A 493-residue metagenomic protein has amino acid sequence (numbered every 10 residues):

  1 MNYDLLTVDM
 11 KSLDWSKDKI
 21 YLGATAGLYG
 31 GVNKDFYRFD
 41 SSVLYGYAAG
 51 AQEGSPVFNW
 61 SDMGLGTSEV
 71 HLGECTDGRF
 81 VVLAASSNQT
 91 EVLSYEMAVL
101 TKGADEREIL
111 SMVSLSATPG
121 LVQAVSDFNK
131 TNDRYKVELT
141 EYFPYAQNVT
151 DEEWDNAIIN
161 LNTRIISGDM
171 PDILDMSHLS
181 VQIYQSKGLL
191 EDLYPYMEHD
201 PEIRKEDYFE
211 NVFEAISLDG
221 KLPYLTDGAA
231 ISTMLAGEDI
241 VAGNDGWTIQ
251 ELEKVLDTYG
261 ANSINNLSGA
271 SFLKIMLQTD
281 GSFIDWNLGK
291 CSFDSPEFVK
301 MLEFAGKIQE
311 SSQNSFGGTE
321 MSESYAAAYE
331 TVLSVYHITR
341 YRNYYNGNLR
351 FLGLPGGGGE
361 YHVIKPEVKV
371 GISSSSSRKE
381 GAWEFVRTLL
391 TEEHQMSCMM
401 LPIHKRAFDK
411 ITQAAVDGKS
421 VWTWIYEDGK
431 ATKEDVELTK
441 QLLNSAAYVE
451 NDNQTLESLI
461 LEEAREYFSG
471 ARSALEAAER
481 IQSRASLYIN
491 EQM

Functional and structural regions predicted by a protein language model:
Y21-N33, L65-C75: Repeated scaffold domains used in trafficking and secretory/extracellular systems, primarily beta-propellers
A48, E303-E384, D409, Q413: Extracytoplasmic/periplasmic substrate-binding proteins
Q89, D417-M493: Conserved C-terminal helix/tail region of periplasmic/extracytoplasmic solute-binding proteins
D105-T118, Y135-Y142, I173: Short, well-ordered beta-strand elements
T140-Y208, A327, N343: Extracytoplasmic "Venus flytrap"/periplasmic binding protein-like
H178-T233, N348-P355: Hinge/lid segment of periplasmic solute-binding proteins
M197, E214-F316, S374-E380, R472-E476: Helix-loop-helix "hinge/cap" segment bordering the ligand-binding cleft or interdomain interface
M234-I240, V363-R378, S397-M400, H404: A bilobed periplasmic-binding-protein/Venus flytrap-type ligand-binding module shared by bacterial periplasmic
